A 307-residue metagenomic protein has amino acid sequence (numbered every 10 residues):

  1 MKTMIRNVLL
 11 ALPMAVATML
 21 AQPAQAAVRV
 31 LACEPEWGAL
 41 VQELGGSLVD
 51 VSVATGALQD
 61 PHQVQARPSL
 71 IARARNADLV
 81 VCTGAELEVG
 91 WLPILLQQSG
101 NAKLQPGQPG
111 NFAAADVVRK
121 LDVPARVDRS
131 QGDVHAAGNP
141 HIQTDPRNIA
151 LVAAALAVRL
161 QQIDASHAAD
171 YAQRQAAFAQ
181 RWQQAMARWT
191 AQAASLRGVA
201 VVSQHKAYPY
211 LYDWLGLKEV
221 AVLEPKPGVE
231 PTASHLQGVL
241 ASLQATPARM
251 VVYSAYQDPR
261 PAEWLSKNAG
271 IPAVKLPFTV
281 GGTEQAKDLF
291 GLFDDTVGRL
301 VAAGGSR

Functional and structural regions predicted by a protein language model:
M1-I5: N-terminal secretory signal peptides that target proteins for export/translocation
N7-A21: Bacterial N-terminal signal peptides
A26-R307: Extracytoplasmic metal-acquisition and chelation regions
